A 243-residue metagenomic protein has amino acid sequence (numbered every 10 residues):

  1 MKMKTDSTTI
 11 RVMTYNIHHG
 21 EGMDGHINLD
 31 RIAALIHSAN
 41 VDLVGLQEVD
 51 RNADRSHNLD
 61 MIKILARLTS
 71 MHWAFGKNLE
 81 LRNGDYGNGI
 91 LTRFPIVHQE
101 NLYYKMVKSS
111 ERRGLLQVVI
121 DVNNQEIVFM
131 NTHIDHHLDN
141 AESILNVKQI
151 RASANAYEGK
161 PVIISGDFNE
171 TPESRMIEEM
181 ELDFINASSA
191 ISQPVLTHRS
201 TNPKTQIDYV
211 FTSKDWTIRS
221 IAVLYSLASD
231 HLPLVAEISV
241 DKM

Functional and structural regions predicted by a protein language model:
M1-L43, R67, H72-M243: Active-site regions of metal-assisted phosphoester/phosphodiester hydrolases, unifying DNase/endonuclease modules
M23, I27, R51-I62, R67: Membrane-embedded segments
G45-D50: A short beta-strand-loop structural module common to alpha/beta enzyme folds
